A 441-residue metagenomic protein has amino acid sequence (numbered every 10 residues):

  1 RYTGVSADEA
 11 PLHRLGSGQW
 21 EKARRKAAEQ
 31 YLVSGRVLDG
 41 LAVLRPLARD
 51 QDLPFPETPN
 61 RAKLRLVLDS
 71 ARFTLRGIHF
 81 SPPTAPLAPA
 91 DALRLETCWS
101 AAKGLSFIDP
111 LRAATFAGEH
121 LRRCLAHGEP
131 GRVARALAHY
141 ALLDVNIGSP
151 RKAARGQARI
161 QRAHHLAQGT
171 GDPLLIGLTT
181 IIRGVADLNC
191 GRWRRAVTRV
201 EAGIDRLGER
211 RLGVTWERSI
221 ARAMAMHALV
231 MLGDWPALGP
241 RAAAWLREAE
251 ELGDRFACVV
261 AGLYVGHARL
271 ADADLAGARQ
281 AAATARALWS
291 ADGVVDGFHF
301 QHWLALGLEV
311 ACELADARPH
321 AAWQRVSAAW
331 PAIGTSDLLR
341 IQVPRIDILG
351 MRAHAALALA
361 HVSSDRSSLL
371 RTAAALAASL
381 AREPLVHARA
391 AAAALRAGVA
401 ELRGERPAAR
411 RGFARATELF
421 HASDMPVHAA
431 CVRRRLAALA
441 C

Functional and structural regions predicted by a protein language model:
R1-S34, L38-L47, L87-E129, V133-A136 (+2 more regions): Extended alpha-helical scaffolding segments used for macromolecular assembly and cargo binding
E9-H13, P46-P56, L121-L125, Q161-G171 (+6 more regions): Amphipathic alpha-helical segments of tetratricopeptide repeats
L15-R24, P56-K63, P89-R94, G128-H139 (+8 more regions): Alpha-solenoid helical repeat architecture
A28, A102, L121, A141 (+10 more regions): Conserved small-residue packing positions in alpha-helical repeats and bundles
L32-G118, N146-A158, R194-T198, V214-S219 (+9 more regions): Amphipathic helix-loop-helix modules that constitute alpha-helical solenoid scaffolds
G148-E251: Hydrophobic, small-residue-rich alpha-helical packing segments that form membrane-like cores
R366-V432: Generic long, charged, amphipathic alpha-helical segments
